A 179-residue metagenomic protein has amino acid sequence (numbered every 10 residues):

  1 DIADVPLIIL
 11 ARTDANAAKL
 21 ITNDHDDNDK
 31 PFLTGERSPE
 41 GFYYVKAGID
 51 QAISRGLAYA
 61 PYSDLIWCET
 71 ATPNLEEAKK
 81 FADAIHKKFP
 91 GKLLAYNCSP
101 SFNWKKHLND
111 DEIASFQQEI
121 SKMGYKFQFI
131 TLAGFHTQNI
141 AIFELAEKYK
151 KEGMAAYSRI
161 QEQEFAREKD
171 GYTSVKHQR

Functional and structural regions predicted by a protein language model:
D1-F102, K106-F129, I142-F143, E147: Alpha/beta enzyme core
D110-R179: Conserved alpha/beta catalytic core and glycan-binding cleft of carbohydrate-active enzymes
